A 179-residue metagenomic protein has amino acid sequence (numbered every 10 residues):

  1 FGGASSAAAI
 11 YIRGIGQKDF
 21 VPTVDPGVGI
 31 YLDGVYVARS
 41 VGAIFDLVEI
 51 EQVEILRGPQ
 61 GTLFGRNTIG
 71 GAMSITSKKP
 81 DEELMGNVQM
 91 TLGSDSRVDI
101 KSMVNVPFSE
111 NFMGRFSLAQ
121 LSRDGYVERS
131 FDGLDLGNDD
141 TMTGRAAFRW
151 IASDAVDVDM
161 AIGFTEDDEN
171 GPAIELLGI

Functional and structural regions predicted by a protein language model:
F1, K18-F20, V37-R39, P59-L63 (+2 more regions): Short beta-strands and strand-coil junctions in structured, solvent-facing domains, enriched
F1-V35: Extracytoplasmic beta-strand/coil segments of soluble accessory domains associated with Gram-negative outer-membrane
G14-G16, L32-G34, R57, S77-K79 (+1 more regions): Flexible glycine-/small-residue-rich
F20-V21, G27-V28, D33-P59: Short acidic/polar hinge/loop motifs at secondary-structure boundaries that mediate gating or recognition
D25-G27, R39, V48-E51, T62-G144 (+1 more regions): Outer-membrane beta-barrel translocator/receptor signature
L32-G34, V106, F148-W150, I162: Residue-level signature of outer-membrane beta-barrel architecture
A43, Y126-L134, G171-L177: Outer-membrane beta-barrel translocator domains and adjoining extracellular loop/strand segments of Gram-negative
D157-I179: Flexible loop and strand-edge segments within Gram-negative outer membrane beta-barrel domains
